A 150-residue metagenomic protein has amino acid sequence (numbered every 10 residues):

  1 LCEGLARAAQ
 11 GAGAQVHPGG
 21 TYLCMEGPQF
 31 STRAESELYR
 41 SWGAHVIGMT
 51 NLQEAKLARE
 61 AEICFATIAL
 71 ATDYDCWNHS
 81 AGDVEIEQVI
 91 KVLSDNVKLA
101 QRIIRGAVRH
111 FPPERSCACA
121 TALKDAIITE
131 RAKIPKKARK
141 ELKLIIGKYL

Functional and structural regions predicted by a protein language model:
L1-H79, E87, K91-S94, I104-V108 (+1 more regions): Glycine-rich phosphate- or other oxyanion-binding loops that anchor nucleotides, phosphorylated ligands
V97: Short amphipathic alpha-helical/adjacent loop interface patches that line ligand and macromolecule-binding sites
A100: Short, conserved interaction/coordination micro-motifs, predominantly in nucleic-acid/chromatin-associated proteins
